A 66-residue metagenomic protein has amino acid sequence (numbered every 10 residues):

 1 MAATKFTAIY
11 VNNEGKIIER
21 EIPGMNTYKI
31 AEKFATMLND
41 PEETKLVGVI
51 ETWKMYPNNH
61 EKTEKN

Functional and structural regions predicted by a protein language model:
M1-I18, V47: Short aromatic-glycine-(Arg/Gly/Cys) micro-motifs in beta-strand/loop hairpins
V11-N13, M25, W53: Generic structural motif
K16-K29: A short, exposed loop/beta-hairpin motif centered on an aromatic-Gly-Thr core
E32, T36-N66: Short, mixed-charge low-complexity intrinsically disordered segments
